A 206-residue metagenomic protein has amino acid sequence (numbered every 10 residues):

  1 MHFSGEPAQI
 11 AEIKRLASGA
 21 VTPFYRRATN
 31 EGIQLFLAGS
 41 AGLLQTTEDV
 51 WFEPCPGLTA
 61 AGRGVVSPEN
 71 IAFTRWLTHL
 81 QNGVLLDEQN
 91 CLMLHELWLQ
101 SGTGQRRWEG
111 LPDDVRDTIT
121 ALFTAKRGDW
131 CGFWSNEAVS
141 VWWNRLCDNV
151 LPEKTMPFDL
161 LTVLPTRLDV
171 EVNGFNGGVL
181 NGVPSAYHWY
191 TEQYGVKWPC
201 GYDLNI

Functional and structural regions predicted by a protein language model:
H2-I206: Long, contiguous binding/interaction regions
